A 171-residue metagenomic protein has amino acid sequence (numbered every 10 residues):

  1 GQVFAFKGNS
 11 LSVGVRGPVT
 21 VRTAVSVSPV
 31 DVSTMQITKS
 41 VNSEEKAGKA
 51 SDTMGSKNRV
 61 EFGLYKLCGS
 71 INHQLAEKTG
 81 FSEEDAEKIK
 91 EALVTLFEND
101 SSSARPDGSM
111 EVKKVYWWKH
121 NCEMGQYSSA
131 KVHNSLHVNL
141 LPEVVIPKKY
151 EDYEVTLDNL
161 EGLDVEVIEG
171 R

Functional and structural regions predicted by a protein language model:
G1-R171: RNA-binding basic/glycine-rich loop and surface signature characteristic of RAMP-family CRISPR effectors
